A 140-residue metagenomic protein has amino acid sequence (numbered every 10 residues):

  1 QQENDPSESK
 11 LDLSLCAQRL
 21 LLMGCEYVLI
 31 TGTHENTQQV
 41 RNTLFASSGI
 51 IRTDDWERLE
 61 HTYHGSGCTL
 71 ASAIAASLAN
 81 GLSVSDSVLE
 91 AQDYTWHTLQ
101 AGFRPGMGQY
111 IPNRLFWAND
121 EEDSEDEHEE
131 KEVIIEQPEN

Functional and structural regions predicted by a protein language model:
Q1-I51: Conserved phosphate/ATP/ADP-binding segment of small-molecule kinases
T31, G67, S87: Residue-level signal for inorganic ion chemistry
G32-N36, E57-E60, Q92-T95: Glycine-rich beta-alpha junction loops
I50-H64: Short pre-catalytic strand/loop immediately N-terminal to key active-site residues, enriched for Gly-Thr
I50-R52, S77-A91: Phosphate-handling active-site elements
H61-V84: Short, small-residue alpha-helix embedded
S85-N140: Charged C-terminal helix
